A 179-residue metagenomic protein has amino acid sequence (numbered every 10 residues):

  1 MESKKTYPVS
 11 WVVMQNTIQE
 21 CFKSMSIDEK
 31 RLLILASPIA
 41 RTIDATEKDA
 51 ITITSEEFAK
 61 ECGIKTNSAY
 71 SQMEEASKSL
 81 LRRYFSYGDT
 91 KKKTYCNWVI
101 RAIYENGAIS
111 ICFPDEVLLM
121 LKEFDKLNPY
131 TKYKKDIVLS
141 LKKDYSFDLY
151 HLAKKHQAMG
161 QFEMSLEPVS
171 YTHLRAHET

Functional and structural regions predicted by a protein language model:
M1-R175: Charged, alpha-helix-forming regions
